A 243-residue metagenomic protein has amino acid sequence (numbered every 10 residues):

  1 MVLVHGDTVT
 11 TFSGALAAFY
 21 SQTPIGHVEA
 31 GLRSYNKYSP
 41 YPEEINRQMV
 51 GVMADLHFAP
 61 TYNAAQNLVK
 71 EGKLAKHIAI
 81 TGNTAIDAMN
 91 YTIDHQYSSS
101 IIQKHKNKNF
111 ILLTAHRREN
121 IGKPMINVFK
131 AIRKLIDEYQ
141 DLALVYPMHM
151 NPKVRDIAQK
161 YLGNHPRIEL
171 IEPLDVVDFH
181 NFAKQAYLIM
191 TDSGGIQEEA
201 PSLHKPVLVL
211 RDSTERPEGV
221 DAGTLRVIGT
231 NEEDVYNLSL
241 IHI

Functional and structural regions predicted by a protein language model:
M1-Y146, P152-I241: Nucleotide-activated sugar donor-binding and catalytic core shared by glycosyltransferases and related lipid-linked
